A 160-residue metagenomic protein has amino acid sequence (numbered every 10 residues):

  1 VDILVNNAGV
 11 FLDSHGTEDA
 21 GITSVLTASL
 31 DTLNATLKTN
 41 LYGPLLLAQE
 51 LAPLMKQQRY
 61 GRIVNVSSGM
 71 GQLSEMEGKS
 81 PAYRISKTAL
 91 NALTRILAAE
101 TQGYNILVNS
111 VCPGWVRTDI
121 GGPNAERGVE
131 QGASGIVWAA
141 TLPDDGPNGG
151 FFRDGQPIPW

Functional and structural regions predicted by a protein language model:
V1-L4, L12, S29, L107 (+1 more regions): A glycine-rich helix->loop->beta "capping" turn within Rossmann-like NAD(P)(H)-dependent oxidoreductase domains
V5, L47-L51, L93-T94, A139: Hydrophobic positions on the long internal alpha-helix of Rossmann-like NAD(P)-dependent oxidoreductase domains
N6-N7, R62-S68, L107-C112: Structural signature of the Rossmann-like NAD(P)-dependent dehydrogenase/reductase core
V10-L37, K56-Q102: Catalytic loop of short-chain dehydrogenase/reductase
S14, L73-E75, C112-N124: Short beta-loop-alpha junction of Rossmann-like oxidoreductase domains
L46-L54, L97, T101-I106: A structural motif corresponding to the C-terminal end of an alpha-helix and its immediate exit/capping segment
G103, S110-P113, G122-W160: C-terminal helical subdomain
